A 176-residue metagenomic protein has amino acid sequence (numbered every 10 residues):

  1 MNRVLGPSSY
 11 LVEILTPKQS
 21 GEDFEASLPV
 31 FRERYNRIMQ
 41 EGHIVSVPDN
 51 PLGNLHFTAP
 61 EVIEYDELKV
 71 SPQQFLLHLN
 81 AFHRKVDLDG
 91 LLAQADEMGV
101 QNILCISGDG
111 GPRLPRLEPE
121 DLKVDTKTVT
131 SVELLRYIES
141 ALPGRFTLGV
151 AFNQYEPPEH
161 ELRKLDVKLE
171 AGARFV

Functional and structural regions predicted by a protein language model:
M1-L15, Q19-E25, L134-S140: N-terminal amphipathic alpha-helix/helix-capping segment at the start of soluble metabolic enzymes
S8-T16, H43-V47, F75-L79, I103-C105 (+3 more regions): Hydrophobic faces of well-ordered beta-strands that scaffold small-molecule active sites in alpha/beta enzyme cores
I14-K18, D49-G53, A81-H83, S107-G111 (+1 more regions): Active-site-proximal loop/turn and secondary-structure-junction residues that shape catalytic pockets, frequently
Q19, M39-V62, G110-D125, A173-V176: Glycine-rich, proline-tolerant flexible connector loops at the mouths of alpha/beta enzymes
I38-M39, D96, L169-E170: Non-catalytic positions within long, well-ordered alpha-helices that form the structural scaffold/packing of enzyme
G53-L77, K123-V150: Alpha-helix-loop-beta-strand connector modules within alpha/beta enzyme cores
N80-E97: Glycine-rich anion/phosphate-binding loops
A141-V176: Active-site-adjacent structural elements that line small-molecule/cofactor binding pockets in enzymes
